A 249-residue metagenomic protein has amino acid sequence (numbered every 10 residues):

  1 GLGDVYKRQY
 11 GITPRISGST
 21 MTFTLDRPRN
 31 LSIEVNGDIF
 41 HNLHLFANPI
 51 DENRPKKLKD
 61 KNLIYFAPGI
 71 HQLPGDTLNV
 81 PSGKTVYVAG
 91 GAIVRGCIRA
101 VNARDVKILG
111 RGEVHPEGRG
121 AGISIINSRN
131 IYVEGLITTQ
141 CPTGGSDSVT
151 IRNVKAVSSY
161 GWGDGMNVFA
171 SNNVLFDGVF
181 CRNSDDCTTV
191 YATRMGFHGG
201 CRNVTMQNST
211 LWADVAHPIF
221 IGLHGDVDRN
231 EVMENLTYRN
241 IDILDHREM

Functional and structural regions predicted by a protein language model:
L2-Y6: Short, small-residue-biased leader/transition segments that mark boundaries at the very start of proteins
R8-K59, L73-G75, R95-C97: Extended acidic/polar, glycine-enriched regions that form or flank non-catalytic beta-rich accessory modules
M21, P55-K56, Q72-P81, R95-N102 (+6 more regions): Short, T/G/N/S-enriched strand-turn elements that build extracellular solenoid repeat scaffolds
K61-A100, G112-P116: N-terminal extracellular ligand-recognition/capping segment immediately after the signal peptide
T77, C97, G122, Q140 (+4 more regions): Structural detector of coil-to-beta-strand junctions
G83-T85, G90, R104-H115, R129-Q140 (+4 more regions): Right-handed parallel beta-helix
